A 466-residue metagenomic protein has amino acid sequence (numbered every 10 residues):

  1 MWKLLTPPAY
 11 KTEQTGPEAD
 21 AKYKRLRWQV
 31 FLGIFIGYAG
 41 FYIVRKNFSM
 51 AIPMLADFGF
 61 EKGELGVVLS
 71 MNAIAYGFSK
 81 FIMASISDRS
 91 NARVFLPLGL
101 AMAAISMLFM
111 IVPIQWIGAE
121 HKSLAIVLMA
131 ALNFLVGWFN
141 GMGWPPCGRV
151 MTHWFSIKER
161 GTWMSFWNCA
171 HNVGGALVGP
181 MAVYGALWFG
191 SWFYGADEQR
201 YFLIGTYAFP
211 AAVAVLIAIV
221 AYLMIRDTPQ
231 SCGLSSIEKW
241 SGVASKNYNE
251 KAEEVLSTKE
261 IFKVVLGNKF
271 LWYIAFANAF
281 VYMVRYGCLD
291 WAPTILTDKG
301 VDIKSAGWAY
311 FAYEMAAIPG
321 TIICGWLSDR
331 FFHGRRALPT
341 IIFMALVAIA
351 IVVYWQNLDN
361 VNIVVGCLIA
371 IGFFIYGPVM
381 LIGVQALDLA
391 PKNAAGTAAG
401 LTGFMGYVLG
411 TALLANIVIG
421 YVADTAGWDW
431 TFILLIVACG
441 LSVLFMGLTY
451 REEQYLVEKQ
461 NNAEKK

Functional and structural regions predicted by a protein language model:
K11-K24, S231-Y273, E464-K466: Juxtamembrane intracellular "pre-TM" segments in multi-pass secondary transporters
F48-I52, G267-I322, V379, T411 (+1 more regions): Extracytoplasmic gate region of multi-pass secondary transporters
S79-N91, I322-H333, A423: Helix-to-loop junctions at the C-terminal end of transmembrane segments in multipass secondary transporters
R89-L100, R330-M344: Cytoplasmic membrane-interface "Motif A"-like loop-to-helix N-cap segments of 12-TM Major Facilitator Superfamily
A101-K122, A345-D359: C-terminal ends and interior cores of transmembrane alpha-helices in multi-pass membrane transporters/permeases
L132-A170: Cytoplasmic helix-loop-helix junction between adjacent transmembrane helices in 12-TM secondary transporters
G161-L187, G403-A415: Glycine-rich segments within core transmembrane alpha-helices of 12-TM secondary carriers
G334-I382: C-terminal transmembrane helical hairpin of 12-TM major facilitator-type secondary transporters
